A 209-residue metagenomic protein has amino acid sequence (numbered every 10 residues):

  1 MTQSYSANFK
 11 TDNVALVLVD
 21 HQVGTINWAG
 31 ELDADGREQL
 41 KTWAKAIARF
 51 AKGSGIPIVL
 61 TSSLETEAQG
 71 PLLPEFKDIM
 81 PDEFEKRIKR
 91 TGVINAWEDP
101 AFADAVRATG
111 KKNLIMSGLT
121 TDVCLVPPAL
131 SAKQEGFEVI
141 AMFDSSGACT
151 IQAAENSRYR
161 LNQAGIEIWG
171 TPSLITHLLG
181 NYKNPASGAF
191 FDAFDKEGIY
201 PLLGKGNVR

Functional and structural regions predicted by a protein language model:
M1-G92, A105-A108, E138, E155-Y159 (+2 more regions): Active-site acidic carboxylates
N27-A29, L125-P127, I151: Active-site-proximal flexible loops/turns
T61, M142-D144, T171: Generic beta-sheet signal
R90-Q134: Internal catalytic-core helix/loop-beta-alpha segment that presents or stabilizes conserved functional determinants
N95, D122-V123, S146-I151, I175-H177: Short gly/pro/ser/thr-enriched loop/turn and capping motifs at secondary-structure boundaries
I115-G118, E138-I151: A short glycine-rich beta-strand->turn/loop micro-motif centered on a GG-aromatic cluster
P127-I140, Q152-Q163: Conserved, surface-exposed functional patches that form binding/active-site neighborhoods
